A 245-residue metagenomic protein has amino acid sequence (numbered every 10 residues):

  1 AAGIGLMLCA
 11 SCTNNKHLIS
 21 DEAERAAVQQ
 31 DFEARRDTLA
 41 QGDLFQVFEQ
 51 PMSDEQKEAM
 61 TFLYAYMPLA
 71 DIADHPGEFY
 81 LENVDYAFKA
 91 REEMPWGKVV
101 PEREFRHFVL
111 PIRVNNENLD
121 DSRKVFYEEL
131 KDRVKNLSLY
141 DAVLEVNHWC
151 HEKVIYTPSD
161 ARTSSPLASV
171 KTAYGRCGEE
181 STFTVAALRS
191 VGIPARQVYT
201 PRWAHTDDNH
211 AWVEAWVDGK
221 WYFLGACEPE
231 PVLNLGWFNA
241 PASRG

Functional and structural regions predicted by a protein language model:
A1-A2: Bacterial N-terminal signal peptides that target proteins for export
L8-S11: C-terminal motif of bacterial Sec signal peptides marking the signal peptidase cleavage site
T13-N147, S159, S190, V217-Y222 (+2 more regions): N-terminal accessory/pre-domain segments preceding catalytic cores
D132-D218: Active-site neighborhood of thiol-dependent amide/isopeptide-bond enzymes
K153, A187-Q197, G225-S243: Short, surface-exposed, charge-dense and proline/glycine-enriched linear segments
R202-D207, Y222, E230-L233: Flexible loop/turn segments at secondary-structure boundaries
W212-A215, G219-E230: Active-site/pore-lining binding-face segments in mid-to-C-terminal subdomains
